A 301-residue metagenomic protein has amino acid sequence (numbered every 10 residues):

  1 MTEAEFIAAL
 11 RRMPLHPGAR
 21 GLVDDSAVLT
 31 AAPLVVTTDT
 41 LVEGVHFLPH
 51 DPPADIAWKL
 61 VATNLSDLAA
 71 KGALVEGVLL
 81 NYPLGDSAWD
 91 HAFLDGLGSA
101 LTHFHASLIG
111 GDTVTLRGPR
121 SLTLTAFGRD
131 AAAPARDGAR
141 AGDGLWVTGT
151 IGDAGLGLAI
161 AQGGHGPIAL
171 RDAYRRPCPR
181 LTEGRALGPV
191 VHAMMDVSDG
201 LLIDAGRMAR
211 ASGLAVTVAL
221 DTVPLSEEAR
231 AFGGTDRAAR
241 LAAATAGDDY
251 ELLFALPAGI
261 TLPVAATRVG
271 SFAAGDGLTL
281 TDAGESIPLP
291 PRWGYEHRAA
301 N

Functional and structural regions predicted by a protein language model:
M1-A9, L84-I109, V114-L122, F127 (+2 more regions): Glycine-/charge-enriched secondary-structure boundary and capping motifs
M1-P52, K71, L80, L101 (+3 more regions): Extreme N-terminal cap/leader segments of soluble proteins
R20, P49-T63, S87-D95: Glycine-rich anion/phosphate-binding loops
A31-L34, L41, L74-I160: Glycine-rich anion-binding loops of enzyme active sites
L60-K71, H103: A short, N-terminal amphipathic alpha-helix
T125-A135, A141, P167-A186: Active-site glycine-rich loop that binds ribose-phosphate moieties when present
R140-G149, R176-L201: Internal active-site segments that recognize and position negatively charged phosphoryl groups and nucleotide moieties
G155-A173: Short, compositionally biased
